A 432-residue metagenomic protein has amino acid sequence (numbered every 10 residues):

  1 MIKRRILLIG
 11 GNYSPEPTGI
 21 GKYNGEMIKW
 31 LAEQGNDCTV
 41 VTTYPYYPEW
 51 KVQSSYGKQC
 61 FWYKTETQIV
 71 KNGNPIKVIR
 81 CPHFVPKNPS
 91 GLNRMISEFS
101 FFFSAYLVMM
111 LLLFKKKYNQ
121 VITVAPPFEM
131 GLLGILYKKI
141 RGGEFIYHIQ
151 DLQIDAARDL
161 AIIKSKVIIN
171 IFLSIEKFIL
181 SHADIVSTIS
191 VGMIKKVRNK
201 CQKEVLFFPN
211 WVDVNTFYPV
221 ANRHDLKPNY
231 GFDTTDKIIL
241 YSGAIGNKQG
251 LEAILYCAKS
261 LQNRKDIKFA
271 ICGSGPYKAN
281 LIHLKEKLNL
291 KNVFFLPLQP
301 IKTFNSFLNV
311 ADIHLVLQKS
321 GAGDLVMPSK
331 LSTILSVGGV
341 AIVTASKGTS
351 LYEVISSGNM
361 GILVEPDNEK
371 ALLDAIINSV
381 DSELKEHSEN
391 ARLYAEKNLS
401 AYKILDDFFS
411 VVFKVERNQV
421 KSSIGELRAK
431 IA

Functional and structural regions predicted by a protein language model:
M1-E66, I424-A432: N-terminal subdomain of nucleotide-sugar transferases
N36, V212-N229, G250, K414: Acidic anion/phosphate-binding donor-loop and adjacent secondary structure in glycosyltransferase catalytic cores
Y56-Y63, Y218-F232, S388: A short helix/loop element that forms part of the nucleotide-sugar donor recognition site in Leloir-type
M110, E129-L132, L136-I140, V167-V186: Membrane-proximal helix-turn-helix segments that form the acceptor-binding/catalytic region of lipid-linked
I189-G192, W211: Carbohydrate-associated surface elements
Q249, P297-F307, D312-L335, A341-E353: Nucleotide-sugar-dependent
A270-G273, K278-N305: Nucleotide-activated donor-binding/catalytic signature segment of Leloir-type glycosyltransferases, i.e., the conserved
D367, K385-V412: A charged, aromatic-enriched C-terminal amphipathic alpha-helix characteristic of glycosyltransferases across folds
